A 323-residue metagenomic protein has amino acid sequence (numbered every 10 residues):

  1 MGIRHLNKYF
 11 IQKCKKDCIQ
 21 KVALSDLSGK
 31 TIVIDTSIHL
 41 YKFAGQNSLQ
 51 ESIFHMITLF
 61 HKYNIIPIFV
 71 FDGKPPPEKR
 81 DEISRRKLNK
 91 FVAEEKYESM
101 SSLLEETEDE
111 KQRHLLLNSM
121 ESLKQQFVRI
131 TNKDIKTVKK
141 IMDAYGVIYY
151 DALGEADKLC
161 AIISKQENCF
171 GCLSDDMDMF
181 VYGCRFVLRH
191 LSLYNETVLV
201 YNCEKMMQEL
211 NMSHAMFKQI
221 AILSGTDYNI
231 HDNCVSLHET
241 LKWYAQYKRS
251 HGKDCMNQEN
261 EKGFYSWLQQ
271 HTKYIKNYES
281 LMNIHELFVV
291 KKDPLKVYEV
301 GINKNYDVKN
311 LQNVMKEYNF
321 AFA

Functional and structural regions predicted by a protein language model:
M1-K21: Short coil-to-helix leader/linker segments, especially the first N-terminal amphipathic alpha-helix with its helix
R4-H5, K13, L27-A152, L159-I162: Noncatalytic, basic helical substrate-engagement surface that gates or grips nucleic-acid strands
C14-S28, Y63, E196-A323: Non-catalytic nucleic-acid-binding/docking modules located in mid-to-C-terminal regions of nucleic-acid enzymes
R85, V187-Y194: A short alpha->loop->secondary-structure connector
K124-F127, E167, A215, D293: Domain-wide signal for the mature, well-folded portions of proteins, strongly enriched in nucleus-encoded organellar
A144, I148, Q166-C169, D227: Short amphipathic alpha-helical interaction elements and helix-loop-helix interfaces that mediate dimerization
E155-L159, N195-E196: A short acidic, often aromatic-flanked loop/helix-cap motif at beta-alpha or helix-coil junctions that lines enzyme
C160-L188: Acidic, metal-binding active-site segment of PIN/NYN-like and related structure-specific nucleases
